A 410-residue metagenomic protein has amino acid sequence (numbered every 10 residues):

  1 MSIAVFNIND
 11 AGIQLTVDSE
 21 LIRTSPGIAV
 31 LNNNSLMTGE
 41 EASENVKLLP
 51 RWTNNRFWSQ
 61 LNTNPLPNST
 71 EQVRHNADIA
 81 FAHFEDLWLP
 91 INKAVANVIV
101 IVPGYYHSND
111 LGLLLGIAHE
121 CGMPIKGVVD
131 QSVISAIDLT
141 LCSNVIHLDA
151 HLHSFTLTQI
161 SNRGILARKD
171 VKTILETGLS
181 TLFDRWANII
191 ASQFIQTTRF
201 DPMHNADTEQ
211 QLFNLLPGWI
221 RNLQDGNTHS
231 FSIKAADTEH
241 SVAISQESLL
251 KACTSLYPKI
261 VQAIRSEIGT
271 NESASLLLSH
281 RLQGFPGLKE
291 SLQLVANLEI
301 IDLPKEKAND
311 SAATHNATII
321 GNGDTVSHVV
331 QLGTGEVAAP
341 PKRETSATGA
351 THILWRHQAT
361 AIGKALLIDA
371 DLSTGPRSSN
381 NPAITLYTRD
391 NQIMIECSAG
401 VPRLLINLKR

Functional and structural regions predicted by a protein language model:
M1-N32, D138-K169, W186, L216-H229: Gly/Thr-rich phosphate-binding beta-strand-loop-beta motif of the actin/hexokinase/Hsp70
A11-I99, Y387: Conserved phosphate-binding loops in N-terminal lobes of ATP-dependent enzymes of the actin/Hsp70/sugar-kinase
Q72-F84, G178-F183, L249-I260: Phosphate/oxyanion-binding active-site loops and adjacent basic polyanion-contact surfaces
H75-L141, N162: Active-site neighborhood for divalent-cation/phosphate handling
K93-Y105, M203, D207, A263-L282: Short glycine-rich phosphate-binding loop at a beta-alpha junction
S161-Q246, H280-L282: Phosphate-binding glycine-rich/basic clefts of nucleotide- and phosphate-handling proteins, predominantly
N222-A350, R356-H357, G363: Helical "lid/coupling" subdomains associated with nucleotide-phosphate turnover
K364-R410: C-terminal boundary/linker segments immediately following FHA domains
